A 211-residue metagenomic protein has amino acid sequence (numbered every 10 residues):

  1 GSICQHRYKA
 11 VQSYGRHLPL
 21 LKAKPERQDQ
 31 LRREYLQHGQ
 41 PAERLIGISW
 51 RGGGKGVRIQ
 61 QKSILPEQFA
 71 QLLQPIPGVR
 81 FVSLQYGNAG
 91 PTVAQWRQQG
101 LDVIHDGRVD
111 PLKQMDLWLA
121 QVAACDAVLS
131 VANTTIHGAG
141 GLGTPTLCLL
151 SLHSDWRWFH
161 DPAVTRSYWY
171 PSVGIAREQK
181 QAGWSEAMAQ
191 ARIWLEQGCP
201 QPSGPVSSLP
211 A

Functional and structural regions predicted by a protein language model:
G1-A211: Catalytic machinery of carbohydrate-active enzymes, primarily nucleotide-sugar-dependent glycosyltransferases
